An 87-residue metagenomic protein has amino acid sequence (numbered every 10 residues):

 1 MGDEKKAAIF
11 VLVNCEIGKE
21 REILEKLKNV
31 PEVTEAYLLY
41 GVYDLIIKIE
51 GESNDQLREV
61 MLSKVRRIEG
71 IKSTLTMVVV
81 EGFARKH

Functional and structural regions predicted by a protein language model:
M1-H87: A compositional/biophysical signature of low hydrophobicity enriched in polar/charged and small residues
